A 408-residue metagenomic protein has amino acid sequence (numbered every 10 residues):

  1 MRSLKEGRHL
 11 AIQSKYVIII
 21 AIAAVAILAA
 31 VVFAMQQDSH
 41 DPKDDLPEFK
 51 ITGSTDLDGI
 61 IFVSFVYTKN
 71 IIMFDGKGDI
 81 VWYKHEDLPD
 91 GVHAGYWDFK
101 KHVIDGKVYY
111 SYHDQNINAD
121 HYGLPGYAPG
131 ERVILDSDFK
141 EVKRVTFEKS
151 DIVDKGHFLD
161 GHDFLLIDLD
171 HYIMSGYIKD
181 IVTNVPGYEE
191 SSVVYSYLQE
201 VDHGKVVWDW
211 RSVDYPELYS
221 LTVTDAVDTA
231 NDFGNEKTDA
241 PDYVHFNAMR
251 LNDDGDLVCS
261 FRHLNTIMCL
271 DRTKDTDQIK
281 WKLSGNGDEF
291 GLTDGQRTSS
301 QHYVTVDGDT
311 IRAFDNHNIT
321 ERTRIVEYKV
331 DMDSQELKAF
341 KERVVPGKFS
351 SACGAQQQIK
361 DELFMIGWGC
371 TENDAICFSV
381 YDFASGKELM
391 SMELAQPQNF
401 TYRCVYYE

Functional and structural regions predicted by a protein language model:
M1-R2: N-terminal intrinsically disordered, acidic low-complexity segments at the extreme N-terminus
K5-A24: N-terminal Sec-pathway targeting helices
A21-Q36: Transmembrane alpha-helices
V32-E408: Histidine-/acidic-rich catalytic cores in large beta-rich domains
